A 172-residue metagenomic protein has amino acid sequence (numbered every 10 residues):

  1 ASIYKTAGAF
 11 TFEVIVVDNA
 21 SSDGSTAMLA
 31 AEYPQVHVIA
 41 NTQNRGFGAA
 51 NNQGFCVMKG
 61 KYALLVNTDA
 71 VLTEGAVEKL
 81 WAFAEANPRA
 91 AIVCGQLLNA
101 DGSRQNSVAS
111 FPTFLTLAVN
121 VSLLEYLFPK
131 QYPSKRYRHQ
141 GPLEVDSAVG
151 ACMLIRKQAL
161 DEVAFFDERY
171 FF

Functional and structural regions predicted by a protein language model:
A1-T11: Short, acidic, metal-binding catalytic loop of nucleotide-sugar glycosyltransferases
D18-A27, Q43: A conserved acidic beta->alpha catalytic loop
A40-M58: Glycine-rich, basic loop-to-helix element that forms the pyrophosphate-binding segment of sugar-nucleotide handling
F47, V66, V71-A76, N99 (+3 more regions): Hydrophobic/aromatic residue at the end of a short beta strand that borders the catalytic acidic motif
A63: Short aromatic/hydrophobic "clamp" motif used to bind/position activated sugar donors
V71-S107: Conserved donor NDP-sugar-binding/catalytic core segment of glycosyltransferases
P112-D146: Short, flexible, basic/aromatic active-site loop/helix in glycosyltransferases
L143-C152, K157-F172: Donor nucleotide-sugar recognition loop
